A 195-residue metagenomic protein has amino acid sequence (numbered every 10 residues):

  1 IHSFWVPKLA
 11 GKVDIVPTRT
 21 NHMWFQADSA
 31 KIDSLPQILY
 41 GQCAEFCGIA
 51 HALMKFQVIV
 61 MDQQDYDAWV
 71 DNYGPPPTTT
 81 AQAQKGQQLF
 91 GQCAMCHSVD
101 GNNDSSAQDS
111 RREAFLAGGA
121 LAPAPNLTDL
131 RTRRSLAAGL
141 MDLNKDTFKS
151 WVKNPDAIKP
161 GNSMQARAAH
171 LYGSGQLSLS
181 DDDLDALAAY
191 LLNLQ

Functional and structural regions predicted by a protein language model:
I1-M54, V60-D62: Membrane-embedded segments
M23-A30, S34, G74-P77, G118 (+2 more regions): Short, contiguous acidic/charged loop-to-helix segments that flank catalytic cores in large enzymes
Q37-E45, Q87-D100, D104, P125-D129 (+3 more regions): C-type cytochrome heme c attachment motif
H51-M54, S106-E113, A120, A124-L130 (+3 more regions): Axial heme c-ligation environment in periplasmic c-type cytochrome domains
M54-W69, L136, L140, K149-N154: Extended, polar beta-sheet/loop recognition surfaces of beta-rich domains that mediate binding to diverse ligands
V60, A117, L121, D142-K145: Short, conserved loop/turn and helix-capping segments at secondary-structure boundaries that abut family-defining
Q64-G91, D104-D109, E113: Electrostatic cytochrome c docking/interface patches
Q82, N144, L179-D183: An acidic site on a long C-lobe helix of protein kinase domains
